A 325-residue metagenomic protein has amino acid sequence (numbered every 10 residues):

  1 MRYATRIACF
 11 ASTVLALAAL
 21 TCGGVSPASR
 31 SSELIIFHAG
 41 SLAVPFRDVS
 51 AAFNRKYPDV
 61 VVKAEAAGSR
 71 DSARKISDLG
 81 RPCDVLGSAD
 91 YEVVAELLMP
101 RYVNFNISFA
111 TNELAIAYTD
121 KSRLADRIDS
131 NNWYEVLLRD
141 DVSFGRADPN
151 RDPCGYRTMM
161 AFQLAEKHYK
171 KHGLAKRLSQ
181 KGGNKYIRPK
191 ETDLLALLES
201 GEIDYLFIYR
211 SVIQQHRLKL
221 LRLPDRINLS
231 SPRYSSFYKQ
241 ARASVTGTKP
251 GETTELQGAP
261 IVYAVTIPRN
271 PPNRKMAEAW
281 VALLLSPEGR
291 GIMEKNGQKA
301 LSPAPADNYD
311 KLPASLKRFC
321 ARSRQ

Functional and structural regions predicted by a protein language model:
M1-A4: N-terminal secretory signal peptides that target proteins for export/translocation
A8-T21: Bacterial N-terminal signal peptides
C22-Y57, V61-L79, D90-Y91, L98-M99 (+1 more regions): Exported/periplasmic ABC-transporter solute-binding proteins
R81-C83: Short acidic/histidine-rich motifs immediately flanking catalytic phosphotransfer sites in two-component signaling
R101-I107: Central helical "cap/lid" subdomain
T111-N112, P260: Short, solvent-exposed loop/turn segments at the edges of secondary structure
